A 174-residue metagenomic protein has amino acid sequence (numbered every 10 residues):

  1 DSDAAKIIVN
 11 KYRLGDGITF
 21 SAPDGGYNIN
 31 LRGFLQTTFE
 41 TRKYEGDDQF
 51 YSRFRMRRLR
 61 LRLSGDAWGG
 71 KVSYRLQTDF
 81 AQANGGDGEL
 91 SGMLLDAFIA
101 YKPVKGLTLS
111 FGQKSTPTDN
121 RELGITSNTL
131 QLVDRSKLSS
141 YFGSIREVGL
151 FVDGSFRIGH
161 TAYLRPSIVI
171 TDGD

Functional and structural regions predicted by a protein language model:
D1-T19: Short coil-to-helix leader/linker segments, especially the first N-terminal amphipathic alpha-helix with its helix
G17-G173: Outer membrane beta-barrel
